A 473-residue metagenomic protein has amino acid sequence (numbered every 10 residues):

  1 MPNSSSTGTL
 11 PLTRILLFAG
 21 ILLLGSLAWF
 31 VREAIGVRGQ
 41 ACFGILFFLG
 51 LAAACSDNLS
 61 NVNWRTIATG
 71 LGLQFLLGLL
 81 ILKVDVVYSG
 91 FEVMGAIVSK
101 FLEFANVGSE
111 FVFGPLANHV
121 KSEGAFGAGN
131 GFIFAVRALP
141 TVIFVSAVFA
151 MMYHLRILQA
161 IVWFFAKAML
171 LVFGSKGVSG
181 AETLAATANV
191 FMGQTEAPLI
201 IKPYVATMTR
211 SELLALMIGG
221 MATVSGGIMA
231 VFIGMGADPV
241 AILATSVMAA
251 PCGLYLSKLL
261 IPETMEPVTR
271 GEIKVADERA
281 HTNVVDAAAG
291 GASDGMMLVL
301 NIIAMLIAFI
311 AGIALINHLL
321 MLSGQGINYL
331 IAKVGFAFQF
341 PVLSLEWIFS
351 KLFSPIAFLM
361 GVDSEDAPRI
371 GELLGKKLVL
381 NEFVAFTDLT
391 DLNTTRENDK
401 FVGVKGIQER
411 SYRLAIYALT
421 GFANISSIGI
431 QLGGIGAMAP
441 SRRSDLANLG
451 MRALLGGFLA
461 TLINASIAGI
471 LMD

Functional and structural regions predicted by a protein language model:
L16-W29, I45-C55, G70-L82, V142-M151 (+6 more regions): Hydrophobic core segments of alpha-helical transmembrane domains in multi-pass membrane transport and ion-translocation
A34-L46, R137, L343-S344, I416-N424: Structural signature of hydrophobic alpha-helical transmembrane segments
I35-A41, I67, L71, F75 (+5 more regions): Interfacial/capping segments of alpha-helical transmembrane domains
G44, V87, R156-L158, K274-G290 (+1 more regions): Short, membrane-interfacial amphipathic segments enriched in basic
M94-G95, S99-L170: Hydrophobic alpha-helical hairpins/lids featuring a short glycine-rich hinge
L170-I233, V284, G371-I467: Alpha-helical membrane segments and immediately flanking helix-loop junctions that form or couple to the substrate/ion
V247-L298: Long, contiguous bundles of hydrophobic transmembrane helices that form the permeation core of multi-pass
S293-V402: Transmembrane helical segments that form the transport core of multi-pass membrane transport proteins
